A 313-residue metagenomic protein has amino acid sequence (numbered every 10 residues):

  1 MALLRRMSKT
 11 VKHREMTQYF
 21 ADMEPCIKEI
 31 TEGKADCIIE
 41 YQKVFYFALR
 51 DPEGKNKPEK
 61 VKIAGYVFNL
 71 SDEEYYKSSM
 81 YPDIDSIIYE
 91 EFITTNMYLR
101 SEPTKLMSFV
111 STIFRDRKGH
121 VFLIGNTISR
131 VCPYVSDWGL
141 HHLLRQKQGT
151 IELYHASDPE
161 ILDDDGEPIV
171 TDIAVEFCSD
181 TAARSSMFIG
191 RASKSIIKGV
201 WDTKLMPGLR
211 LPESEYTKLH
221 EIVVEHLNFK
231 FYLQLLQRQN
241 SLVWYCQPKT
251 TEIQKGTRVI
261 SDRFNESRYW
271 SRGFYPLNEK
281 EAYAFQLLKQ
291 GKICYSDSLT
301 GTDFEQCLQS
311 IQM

Functional and structural regions predicted by a protein language model:
M1-M313: Phosphate/NTP-binding elements of NTP-utilizing enzymes
